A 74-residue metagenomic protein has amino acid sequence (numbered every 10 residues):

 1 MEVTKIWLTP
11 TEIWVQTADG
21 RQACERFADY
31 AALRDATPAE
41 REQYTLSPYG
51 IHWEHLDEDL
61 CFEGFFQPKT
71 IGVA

Functional and structural regions predicted by a protein language model:
M1-A74: Motif-centric detector for short Cys/His coordination patterns
